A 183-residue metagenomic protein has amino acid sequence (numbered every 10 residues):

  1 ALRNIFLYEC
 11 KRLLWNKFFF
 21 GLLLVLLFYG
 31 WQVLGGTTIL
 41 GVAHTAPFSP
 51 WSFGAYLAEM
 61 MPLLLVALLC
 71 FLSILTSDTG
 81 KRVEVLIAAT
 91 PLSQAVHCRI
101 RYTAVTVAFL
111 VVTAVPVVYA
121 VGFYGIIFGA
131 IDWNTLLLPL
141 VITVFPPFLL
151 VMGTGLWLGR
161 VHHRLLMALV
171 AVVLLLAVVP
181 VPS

Functional and structural regions predicted by a protein language model:
A1-L26: Aromatic- and glycine-rich beta-strand/loop motifs that create alpha-glucan
F6-C10, H97-C98, L137: Hydrophobic alpha-helical elements at and bordering transmembrane segments of multi-pass membrane proteins
L24-I74, R99-A168: Secretory targeting signals
I74-K81: Membrane-water interface of transmembrane alpha-helices
K81-L86, G155: Interfacial helix-capping/hinge residues at the ends of transmembrane alpha-helices
I87-A95: Short helix-to-coil transition segments within interhelical loops that connect adjacent transmembrane helices
H162-S183: Transmembrane helix segments
